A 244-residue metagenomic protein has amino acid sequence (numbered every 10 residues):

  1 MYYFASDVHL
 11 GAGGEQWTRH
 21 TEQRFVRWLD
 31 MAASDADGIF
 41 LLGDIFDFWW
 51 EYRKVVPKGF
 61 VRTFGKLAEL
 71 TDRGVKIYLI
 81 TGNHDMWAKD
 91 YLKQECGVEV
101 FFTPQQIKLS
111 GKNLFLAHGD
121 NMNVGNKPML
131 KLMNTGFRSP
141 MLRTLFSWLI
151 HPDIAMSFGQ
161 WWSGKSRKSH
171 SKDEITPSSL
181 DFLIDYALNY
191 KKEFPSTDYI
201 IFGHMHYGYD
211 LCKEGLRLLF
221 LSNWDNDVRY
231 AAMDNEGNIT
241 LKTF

Functional and structural regions predicted by a protein language model:
M1-Y3, I107-F115, K213-L218: Beta-strand-turn-beta hairpins that frame and shape the catalytic cleft of phosphate-ester-processing enzymes
F4, F40-L41, L116, I201: Structural motif
A5, L10-L109: Core catalytic region of metal-dependent phosphoesterases/phosphodiesterases, especially metallo-beta-lactamase-like
H9, H84, H118, H204-H206: Histidine-centered active-site/metal-ligand motif
D35-D37, V75-K76, K112-N113, P195-D198 (+1 more regions): Short coil/turn segments at beta-strand junctions that form active-site/ligand-binding loops
M86-D90, L116-A117, N123-N126: Short, well-ordered, mixed-charge alpha-helical segments that flank or form enzyme active sites
E99-F102, D120, V124-L132, G136-F137 (+1 more regions): Conserved beta-sheet core of the metallophosphoesterase superfamily
G119-L183: Active-site-proximal loop/helix segment associated with metal-binding centers of metalloenzymes
